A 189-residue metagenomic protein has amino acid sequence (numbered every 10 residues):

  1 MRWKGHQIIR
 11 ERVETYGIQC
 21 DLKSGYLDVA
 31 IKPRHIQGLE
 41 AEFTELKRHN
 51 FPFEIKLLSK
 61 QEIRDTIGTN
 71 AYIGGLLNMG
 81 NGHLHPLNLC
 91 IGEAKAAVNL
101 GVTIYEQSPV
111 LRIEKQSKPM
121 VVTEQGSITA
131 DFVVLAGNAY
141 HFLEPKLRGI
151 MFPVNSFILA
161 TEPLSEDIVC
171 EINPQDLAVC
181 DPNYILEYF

Functional and structural regions predicted by a protein language model:
M1-A96: Rossmann-like flavin
K4, L58, L84, N88 (+4 more regions): Conserved active-site and cofactor/substrate-binding residues in soluble primary-metabolism enzymes
Q7-I8, T15-K23, V110-R112, K118-V122 (+1 more regions): Active-site substrate-recognition segment that forms the wall of the catalytic cavity or substrate channel
R34, E42, H49-N50, L76-N78 (+6 more regions): Alpha-helix boundary/interfacial micro-motifs
K47, P52-I55, M79-H83, G101-T103 (+4 more regions): Glycine-rich loops and low-complexity Gly/Arg-rich segments that provide flexible linkers or classic glycine-based
L57-T69, V102-P119, S127: A conserved short coil-to-beta-strand element within the FAD-binding core of flavoproteins
A94, V98, T103-I104: Phosphate-binding active sites in nucleotide-utilizing proteins
